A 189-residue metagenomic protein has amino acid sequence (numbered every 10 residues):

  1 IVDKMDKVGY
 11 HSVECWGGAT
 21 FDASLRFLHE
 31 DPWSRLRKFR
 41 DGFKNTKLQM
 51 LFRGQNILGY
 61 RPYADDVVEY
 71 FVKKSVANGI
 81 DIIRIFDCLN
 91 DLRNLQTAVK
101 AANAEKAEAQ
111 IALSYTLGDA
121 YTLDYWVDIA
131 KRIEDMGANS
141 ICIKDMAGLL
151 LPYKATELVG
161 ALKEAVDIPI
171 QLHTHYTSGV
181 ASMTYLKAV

Functional and structural regions predicted by a protein language model:
I1-V2, G18: ATP-dependent carboxylate/acyl-activation modules
D3, K73, K100, K131 (+2 more regions): Alpha-helical segments flanking ligand/cofactor-binding loops in enzyme cores
K4-G9: A short, Lys/Arg-enriched amphipathic alpha-helix followed by its capping loop at the start of a domain
S12, W16-E134, A138-C142, A147-P152: Active-site beta->alpha loop and helix N-cap motifs at the rims of alpha/beta catalytic domains
D31, L158-V159, V189: Short secondary-structure boundary/capping segments
D124-I129, I133, S178-V189: Catalytic cores of alpha/beta
L151-I170: Active-site/ligand-binding-proximal alpha/beta "capping" segment
I170-G179: Histidine-centered catalytic micro-motifs
